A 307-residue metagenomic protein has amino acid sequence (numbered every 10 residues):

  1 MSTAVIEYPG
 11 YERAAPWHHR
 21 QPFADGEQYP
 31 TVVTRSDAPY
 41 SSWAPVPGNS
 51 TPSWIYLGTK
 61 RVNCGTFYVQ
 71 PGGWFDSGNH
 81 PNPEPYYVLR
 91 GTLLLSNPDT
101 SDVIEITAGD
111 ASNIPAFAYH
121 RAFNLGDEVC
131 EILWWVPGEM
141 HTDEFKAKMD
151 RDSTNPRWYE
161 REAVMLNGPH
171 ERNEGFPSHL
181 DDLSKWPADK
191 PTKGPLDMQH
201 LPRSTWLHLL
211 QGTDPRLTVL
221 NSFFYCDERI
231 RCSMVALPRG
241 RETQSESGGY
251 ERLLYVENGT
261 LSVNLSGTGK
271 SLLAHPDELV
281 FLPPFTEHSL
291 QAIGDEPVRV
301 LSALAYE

Functional and structural regions predicted by a protein language model:
M1-K60, D76, D150-R231, Q244: A short, N-terminal "cap"/entry segment at the start of jelly-roll beta-barrel domains of the cupin/DSBH fold
S53-L57, T66, W74-H80, N97 (+8 more regions): Short histidine-centered beta-strand/loop micro-motifs that create catalytic or ligand/metal-coordination sites
C64-Y68, P85, V103-E105, A111-N113 (+6 more regions): Conserved hydrophobic/aromatic beta-strand scaffold that supports enzyme active sites
W74, N79-A108, A118, E246-P276: A short beta-strand-loop-beta hairpin characteristic of the jelly-roll/cupin
T107-A108, A116-D143, H275-E278, P284-E307: Ligand-binding loop in jelly-roll beta-barrel domains
A147: Extracytoplasmic/periplasmic copper-protein system
L210-V263, T268-E278: Structured core of small recognition/catalytic domains
